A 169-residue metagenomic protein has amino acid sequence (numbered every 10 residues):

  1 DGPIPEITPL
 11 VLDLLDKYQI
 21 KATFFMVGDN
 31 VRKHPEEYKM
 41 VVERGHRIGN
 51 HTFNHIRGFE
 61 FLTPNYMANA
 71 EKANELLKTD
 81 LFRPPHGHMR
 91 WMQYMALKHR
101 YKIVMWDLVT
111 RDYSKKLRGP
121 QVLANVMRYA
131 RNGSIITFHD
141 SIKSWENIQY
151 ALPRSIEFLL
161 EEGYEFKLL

Functional and structural regions predicted by a protein language model:
D1-G58, N65, E71-K72, K78-T79: Active-site beta->alpha N-cap acidic-glycine motif
D16-Q19, V31-R32, S144-L169: C-terminal domain-boundary segment and adjacent tail
Y18, E43-I48, L97-W106, N132: Glycine-enriched alpha-helix->loop->beta-strand junction motifs that scaffold or abut catalytic
G28-V31, N54-R57, H88, V109-D112 (+1 more regions): Short histidine/acidic/glycine/proline-rich micro-motifs that form metal- and phosphate-coordinating active-site loops
T63-A70, R118-L123, Q149-P153: Charged helix-capping and loop-helix junction motifs
D80, H88-Y129, G163-L169: His/Asp/Glu-enriched short active-site or ligand-binding loop at hydrolase and phosphoryl-transfer sites
I135-H139, F166-L169: Conserved active-site loop/cleft motifs that coordinate metal ions or position small ligands
